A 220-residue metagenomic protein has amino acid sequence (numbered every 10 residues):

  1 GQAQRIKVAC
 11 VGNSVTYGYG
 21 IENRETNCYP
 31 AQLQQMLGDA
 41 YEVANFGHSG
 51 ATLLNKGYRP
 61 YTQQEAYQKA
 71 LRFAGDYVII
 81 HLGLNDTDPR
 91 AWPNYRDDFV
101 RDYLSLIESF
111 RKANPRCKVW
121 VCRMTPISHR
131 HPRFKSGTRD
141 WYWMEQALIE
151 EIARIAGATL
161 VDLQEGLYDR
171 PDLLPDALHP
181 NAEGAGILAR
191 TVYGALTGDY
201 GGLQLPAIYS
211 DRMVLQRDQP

Functional and structural regions predicted by a protein language model:
G1-Q4, G194-Q204: Low-complexity, Pro/Thr/Ser/Gly/Ala-rich linker/spacer regions in secreted, extracellular modular proteins
R5-A9, V15-L104, D140: Conserved SGNH/GDSL esterase-like catalytic core that processes O-acyl groups on lipids and polysaccharides
V15, G50, P126, L167 (+1 more regions): Residue-level detector of flexible, active-site-proximal loop/helix-junction positions within diverse enzyme catalytic
Y61-G198: Alpha-helical cap/lid subdomain in secreted, periplasmic, or secretory-pathway luminal O-acyl-processing enzymes
G201-P220: Non-catalytic, glycine-rich low-complexity segments
